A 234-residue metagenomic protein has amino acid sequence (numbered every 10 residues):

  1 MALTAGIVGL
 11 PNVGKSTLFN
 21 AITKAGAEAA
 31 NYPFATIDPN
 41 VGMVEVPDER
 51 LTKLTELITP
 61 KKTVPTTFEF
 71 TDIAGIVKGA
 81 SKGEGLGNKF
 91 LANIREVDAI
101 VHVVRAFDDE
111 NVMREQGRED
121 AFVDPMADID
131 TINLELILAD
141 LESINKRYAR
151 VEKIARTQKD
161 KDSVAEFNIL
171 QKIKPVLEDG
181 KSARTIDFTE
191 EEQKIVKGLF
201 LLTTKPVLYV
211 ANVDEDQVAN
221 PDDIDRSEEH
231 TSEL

Functional and structural regions predicted by a protein language model:
M1-I7, L199-T204, S232: Conserved NTPase motor "head" modules and their coupling/switch loops across ABC/AAA+ ATPases, GTPases, and GHKL ATPases
M1-R114, M126, V151: Conserved G1/Walker A P-loop phosphate-binding module
V8, V210-A211: Generic beta-strand/beta-sheet core signal
S81-L208, D214, V218-P221: Phosphate/Mg2+-binding loops and adjacent switch elements in nucleotide/diphosphate-handling enzyme cores
I224-R226: Conserved, well-ordered alpha-helix/loop/beta-strand core segments that scaffold catalytic motifs
E228-L234: Conserved small/polar residues in nucleotide/adenosyl-binding loops
